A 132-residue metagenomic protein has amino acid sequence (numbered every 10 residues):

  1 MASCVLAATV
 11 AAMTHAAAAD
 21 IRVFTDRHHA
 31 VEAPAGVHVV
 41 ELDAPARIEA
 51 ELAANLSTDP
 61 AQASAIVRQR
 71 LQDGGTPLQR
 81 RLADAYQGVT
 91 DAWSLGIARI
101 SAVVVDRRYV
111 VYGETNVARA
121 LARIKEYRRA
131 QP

Functional and structural regions predicted by a protein language model:
M1-A12: Bacterial N-terminal signal peptides
H15-P60: N-terminal secretory signal peptides
D26-H28, R108, E114-N116: Solvent-exposed coil/turn segments that connect beta secondary-structure elements in extracytoplasmic/periplasmic
A53-A83: Aromatic- and Gly/Pro-rich amphipathic surface segment
G75-I97: Thioredoxin-like thiol-disulfide oxidoreductase module
I100-V111: A short, hydrophobic beta-strand/beta-hairpin element that forms part of a small beta-sheet core
G113-P132: C-terminal partner/receptor-binding element of secreted or periplasmic proteins
